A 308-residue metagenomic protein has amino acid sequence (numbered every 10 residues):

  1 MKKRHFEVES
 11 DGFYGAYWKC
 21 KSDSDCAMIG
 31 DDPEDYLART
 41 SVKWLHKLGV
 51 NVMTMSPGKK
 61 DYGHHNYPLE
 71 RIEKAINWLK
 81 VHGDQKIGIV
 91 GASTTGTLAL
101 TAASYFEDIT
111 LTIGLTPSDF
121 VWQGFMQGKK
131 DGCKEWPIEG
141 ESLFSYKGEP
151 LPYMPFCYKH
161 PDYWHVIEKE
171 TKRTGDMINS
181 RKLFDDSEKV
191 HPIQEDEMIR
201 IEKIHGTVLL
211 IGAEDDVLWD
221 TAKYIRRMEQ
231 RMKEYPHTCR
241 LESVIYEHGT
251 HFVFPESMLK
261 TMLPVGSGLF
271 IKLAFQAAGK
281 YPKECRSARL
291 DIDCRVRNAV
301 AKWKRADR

Functional and structural regions predicted by a protein language model:
M1-D23, E284: N-terminal cap/lid segment of alpha/beta-hydrolase-fold proteins
D23-D32: Short beta-strand element of the alpha/beta-hydrolase
L37-M55: Short amphipathic alpha-helix adjacent to the substrate-entry channel of hydrolases
S56-G88: Catalytic nucleophile-loop/oxyanion-hole region of alpha/beta-hydrolase and closely related hydrolase-like folds
G96-E107, T112: Short glycine-enriched nucleophile-adjacent loop and the immediately C-terminal alpha-helix near the catalytic center
I113-R200: Accessory cap/linker subdomain of secreted extracellular hydrolases
I204, L210-G212, D216: Short beta-strand/loop motif that positions the catalytic acidic residue of the alpha/beta-hydrolase fold
R226, H237-R308: C-terminal catalytic histidine-bearing segment of alpha/beta-hydrolase fold enzymes
